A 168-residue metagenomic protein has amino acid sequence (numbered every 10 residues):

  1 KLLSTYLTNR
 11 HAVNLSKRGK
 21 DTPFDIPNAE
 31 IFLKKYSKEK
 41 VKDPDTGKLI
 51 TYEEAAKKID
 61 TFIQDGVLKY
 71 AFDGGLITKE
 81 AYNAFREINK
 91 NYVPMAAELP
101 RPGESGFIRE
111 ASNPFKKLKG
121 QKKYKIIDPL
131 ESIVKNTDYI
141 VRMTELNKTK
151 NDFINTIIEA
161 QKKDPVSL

Functional and structural regions predicted by a protein language model:
K1-L168: Non-transmembrane, interaction-prone alpha-helical and coil segments associated with secretion and export
